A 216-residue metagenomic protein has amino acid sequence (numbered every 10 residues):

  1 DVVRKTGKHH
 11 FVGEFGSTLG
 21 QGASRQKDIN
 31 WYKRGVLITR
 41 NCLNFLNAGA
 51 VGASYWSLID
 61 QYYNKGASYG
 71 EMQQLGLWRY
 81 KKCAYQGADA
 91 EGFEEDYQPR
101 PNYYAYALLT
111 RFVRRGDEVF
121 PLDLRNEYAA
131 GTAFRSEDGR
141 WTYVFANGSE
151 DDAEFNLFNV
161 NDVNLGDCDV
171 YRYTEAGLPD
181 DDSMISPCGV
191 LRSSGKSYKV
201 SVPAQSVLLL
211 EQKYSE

Functional and structural regions predicted by a protein language model:
V2-K5: Acidic (Asp/Glu)-rich catalytic clusters
V12, G16-A107, R111-V113, D117-A130: Aromatic/acidic polysaccharide-binding cleft in carbohydrate-active enzymes
E14, S54-L58, F145-N147, L157-N159 (+2 more regions): Active-site proximal loops enriched in glycine and acidic residues that flank catalytic Cys/His/Asp and coordinate
L124, S136, T174, S186 (+1 more regions): Acidic surface patches and DE-rich sequence motifs
L124-G166, Q205-E211: Carbohydrate-binding surface patches
V160-S183: Solvent-exposed beta-hairpin/edge-strand motifs
C188-E216: C-terminal beta-strand-rich structural cap/linker in extracellular carbohydrate-active enzymes
